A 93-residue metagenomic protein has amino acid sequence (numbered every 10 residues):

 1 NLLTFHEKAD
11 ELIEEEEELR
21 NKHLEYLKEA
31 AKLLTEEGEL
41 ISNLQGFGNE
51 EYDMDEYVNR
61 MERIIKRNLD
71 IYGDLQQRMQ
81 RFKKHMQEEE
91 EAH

Functional and structural regions predicted by a protein language model:
N1-H93: Extended, charged coiled-coil stalks and adjacent low-complexity, Ser/Thr- and Lys/Glu/Arg/Asp-rich tails that mediate
